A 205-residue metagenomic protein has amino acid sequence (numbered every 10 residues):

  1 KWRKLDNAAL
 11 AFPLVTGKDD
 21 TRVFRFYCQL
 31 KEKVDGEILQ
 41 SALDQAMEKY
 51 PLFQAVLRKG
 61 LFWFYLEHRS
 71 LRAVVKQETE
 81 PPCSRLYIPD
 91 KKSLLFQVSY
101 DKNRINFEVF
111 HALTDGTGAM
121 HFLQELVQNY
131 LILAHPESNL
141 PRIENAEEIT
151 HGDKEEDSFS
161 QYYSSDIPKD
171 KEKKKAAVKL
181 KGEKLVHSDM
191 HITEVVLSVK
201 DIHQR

Functional and structural regions predicted by a protein language model:
K1-S160, D189-H191, V196, I202-Q204: Non-catalytic N-terminal regions of enzymes
F96-D101, S164-K179: A short acidic-Thr-Gly-centered motif at the start of a beta-strand
K179-T193: Short Lys/Arg-rich basic patches
